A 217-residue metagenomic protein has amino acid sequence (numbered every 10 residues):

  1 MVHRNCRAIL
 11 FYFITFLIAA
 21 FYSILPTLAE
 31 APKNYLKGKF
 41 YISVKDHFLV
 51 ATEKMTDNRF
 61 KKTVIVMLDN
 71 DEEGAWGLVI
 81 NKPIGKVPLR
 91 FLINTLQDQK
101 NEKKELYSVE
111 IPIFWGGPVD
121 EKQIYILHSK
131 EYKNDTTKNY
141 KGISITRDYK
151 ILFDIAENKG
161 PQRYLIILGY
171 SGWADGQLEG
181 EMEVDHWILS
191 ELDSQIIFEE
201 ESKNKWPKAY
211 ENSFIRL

Functional and structural regions predicted by a protein language model:
V2-F13: Bacterial N-terminal signal peptides that target proteins for export
Y12-S23: Bacterial N-terminal signal peptides
L28-I167, S171-L217: A short aromatic-anchored loop/beta-hairpin motif
